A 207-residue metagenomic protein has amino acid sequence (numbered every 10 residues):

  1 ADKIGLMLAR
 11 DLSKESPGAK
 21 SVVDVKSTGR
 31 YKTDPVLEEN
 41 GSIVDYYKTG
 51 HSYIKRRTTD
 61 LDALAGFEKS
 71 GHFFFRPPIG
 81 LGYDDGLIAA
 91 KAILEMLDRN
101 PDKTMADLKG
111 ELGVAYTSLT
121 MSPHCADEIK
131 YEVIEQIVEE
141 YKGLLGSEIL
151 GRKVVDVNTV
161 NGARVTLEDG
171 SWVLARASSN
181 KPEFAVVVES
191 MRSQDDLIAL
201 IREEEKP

Functional and structural regions predicted by a protein language model:
A1-K14: Cysteine protease catalytic core and zymogen-processing segment of caspase-like enzymes
K14-P207: Phosphate-binding and adjacent anionic-ligand microenvironments
